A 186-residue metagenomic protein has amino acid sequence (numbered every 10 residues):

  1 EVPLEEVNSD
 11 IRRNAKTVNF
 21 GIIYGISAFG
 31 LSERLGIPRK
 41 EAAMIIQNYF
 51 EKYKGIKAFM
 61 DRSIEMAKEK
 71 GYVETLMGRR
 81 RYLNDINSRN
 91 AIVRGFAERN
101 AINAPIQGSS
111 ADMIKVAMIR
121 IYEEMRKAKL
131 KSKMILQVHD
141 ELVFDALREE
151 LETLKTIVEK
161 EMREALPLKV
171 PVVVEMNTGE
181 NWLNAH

Functional and structural regions predicted by a protein language model:
E1-H186: Conserved catalytic core of nucleotide polymerization and phosphodiester-bond processing enzymes
